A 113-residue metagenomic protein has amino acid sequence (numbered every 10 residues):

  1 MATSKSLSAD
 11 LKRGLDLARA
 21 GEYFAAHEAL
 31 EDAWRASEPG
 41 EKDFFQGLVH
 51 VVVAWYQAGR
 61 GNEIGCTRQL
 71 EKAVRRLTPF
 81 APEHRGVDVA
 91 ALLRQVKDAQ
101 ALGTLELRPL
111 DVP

Functional and structural regions predicted by a protein language model:
A9-A25: Alpha-helical segment of the N-proximal tetratricopeptide repeat
A18, Y23, L30-E31, L70-E71 (+1 more regions): Inward-facing hydrophobic residues that define packing positions of alpha-helical scaffold repeats
G40-K42, L77-A90: Boundary/linker segments of alpha-helical solenoid repeat arrays
W55-R60, R94-L110: Alpha-helical linker/edge segments of TPR/alpha-solenoid repeat scaffolds and analogous pre-/post-domain helices
G61-A81: TPR/TPR-like (Sel1-like) alpha-helical repeat modules
